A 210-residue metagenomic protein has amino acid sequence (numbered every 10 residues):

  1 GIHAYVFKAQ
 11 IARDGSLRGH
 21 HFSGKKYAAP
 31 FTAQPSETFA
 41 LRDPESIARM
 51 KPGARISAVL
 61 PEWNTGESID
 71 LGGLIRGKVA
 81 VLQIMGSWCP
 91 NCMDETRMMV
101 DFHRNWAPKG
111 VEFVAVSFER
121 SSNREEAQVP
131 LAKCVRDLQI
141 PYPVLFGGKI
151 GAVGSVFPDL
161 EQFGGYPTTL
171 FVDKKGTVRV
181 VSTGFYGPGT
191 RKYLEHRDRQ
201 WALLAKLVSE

Functional and structural regions predicted by a protein language model:
G1-A12, H21: Central antiparallel beta-sheet cores of small beta-barrel/beta-sandwich binding domains
R18, I69-D70, R179: Generic structural signal for well-ordered beta-strand positions
Q34-G73: N-terminal "domain-start" segment that seeds a small globular fold
I69-D94, M99: Short active-site neighborhood of thiol/selenol oxidoreductases, capturing the structured segment around
V81-L82, F113, T169: Hydrophobic beta-strand anchors of alpha/beta hydrolase catalytic cores
D94-L138, I150-V156: Structural microenvironment flanking redox-active thiols in thiol-disulfide oxidoreductases
L131-T168, K174: Short, internal strand/loop/helix patches that form the active-site neighborhood or redox-interaction surface
G165-E210: Thiol-/selenol-based redox modules, centered on thioredoxin-like and closely related oxidoreductase domains
